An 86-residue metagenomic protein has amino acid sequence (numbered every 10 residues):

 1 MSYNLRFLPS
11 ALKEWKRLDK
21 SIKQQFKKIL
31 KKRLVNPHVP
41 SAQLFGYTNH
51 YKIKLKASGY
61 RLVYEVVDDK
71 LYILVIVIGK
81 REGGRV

Functional and structural regions predicted by a protein language model:
M1-S2, G46: Short, charged low-complexity linear motifs
S2-Q24, H38, L55-R61, E65-V86: Enriched for short, Lys/Arg-rich terminal
S21-R33: Compact soluble domain cores
K31-L55: A short, surface-exposed loop/turn module that caps and links secondary-structure elements
